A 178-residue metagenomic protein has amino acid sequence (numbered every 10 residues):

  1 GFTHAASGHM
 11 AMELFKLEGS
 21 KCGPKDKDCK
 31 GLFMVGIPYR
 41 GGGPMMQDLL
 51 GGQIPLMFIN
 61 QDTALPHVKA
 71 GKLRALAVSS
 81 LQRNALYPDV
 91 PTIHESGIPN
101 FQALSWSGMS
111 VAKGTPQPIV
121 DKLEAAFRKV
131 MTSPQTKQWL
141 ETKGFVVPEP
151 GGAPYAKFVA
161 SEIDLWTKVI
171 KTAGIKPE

Functional and structural regions predicted by a protein language model:
G1-E178: Conserved, function-defining micro-sites of small-solute handling proteins
